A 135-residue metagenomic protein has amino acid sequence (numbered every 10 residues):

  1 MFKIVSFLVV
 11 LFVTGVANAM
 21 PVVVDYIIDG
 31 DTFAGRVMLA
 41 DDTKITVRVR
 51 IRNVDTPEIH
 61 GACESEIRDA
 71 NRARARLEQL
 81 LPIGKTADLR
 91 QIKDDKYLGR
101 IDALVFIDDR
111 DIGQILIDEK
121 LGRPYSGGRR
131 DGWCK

Functional and structural regions predicted by a protein language model:
M1-V10: Sec-dependent signal peptide recognition, specifically the positively charged N-region followed immediately by
S6, G15-K135: Small beta-barrel nucleic-acid-binding modules, primarily SNase/OB-fold domains and secondarily Tudor-like barrels
